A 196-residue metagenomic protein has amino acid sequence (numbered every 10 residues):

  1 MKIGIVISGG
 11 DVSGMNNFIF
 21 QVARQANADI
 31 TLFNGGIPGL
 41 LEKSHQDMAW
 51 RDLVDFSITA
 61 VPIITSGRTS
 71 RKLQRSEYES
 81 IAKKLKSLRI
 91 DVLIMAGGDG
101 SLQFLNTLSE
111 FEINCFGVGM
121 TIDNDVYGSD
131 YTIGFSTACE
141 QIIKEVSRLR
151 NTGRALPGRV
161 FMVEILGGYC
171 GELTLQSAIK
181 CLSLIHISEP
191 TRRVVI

Functional and structural regions predicted by a protein language model:
M1-L41: N-terminal phosphate-binding or glycine-rich loops at protein starts, especially the Walker A/P-loop of NTPases
K2-S8, P62-G67, V92-M95, F161-E164: Short glycine-rich or small-residue beta-strand-to-loop segments that form or flank ligand, phosphate, metal/Fe-S
G4, V54-I58, K84-L88, L108-E110 (+2 more regions): Solvent-exposed alpha-helices and their adjacent loops that cap or buttress functional pockets in soluble metabolic
N17-V22, D99-I113, T174: Short Gly/Thr/Asp-enriched flexible loops that form oxyanion-binding sites at enzyme active sites
F33-N34, S109-T132, C139-I143, S188: Short, acidic/small-residue loops that bind anionic groups at enzyme active sites
L40-L93, G100-S101, I133-S147: Glycine-rich oxoanion-binding loops at beta->alpha junctions
I143-L175: Polyanion-binding loop/helix "lid" in catalytic or ligand-binding cores
I185-I196: Single conserved hydrophobic/aromatic residue that forms the stacking wall/gate of nucleotide- or nucleobase-binding
